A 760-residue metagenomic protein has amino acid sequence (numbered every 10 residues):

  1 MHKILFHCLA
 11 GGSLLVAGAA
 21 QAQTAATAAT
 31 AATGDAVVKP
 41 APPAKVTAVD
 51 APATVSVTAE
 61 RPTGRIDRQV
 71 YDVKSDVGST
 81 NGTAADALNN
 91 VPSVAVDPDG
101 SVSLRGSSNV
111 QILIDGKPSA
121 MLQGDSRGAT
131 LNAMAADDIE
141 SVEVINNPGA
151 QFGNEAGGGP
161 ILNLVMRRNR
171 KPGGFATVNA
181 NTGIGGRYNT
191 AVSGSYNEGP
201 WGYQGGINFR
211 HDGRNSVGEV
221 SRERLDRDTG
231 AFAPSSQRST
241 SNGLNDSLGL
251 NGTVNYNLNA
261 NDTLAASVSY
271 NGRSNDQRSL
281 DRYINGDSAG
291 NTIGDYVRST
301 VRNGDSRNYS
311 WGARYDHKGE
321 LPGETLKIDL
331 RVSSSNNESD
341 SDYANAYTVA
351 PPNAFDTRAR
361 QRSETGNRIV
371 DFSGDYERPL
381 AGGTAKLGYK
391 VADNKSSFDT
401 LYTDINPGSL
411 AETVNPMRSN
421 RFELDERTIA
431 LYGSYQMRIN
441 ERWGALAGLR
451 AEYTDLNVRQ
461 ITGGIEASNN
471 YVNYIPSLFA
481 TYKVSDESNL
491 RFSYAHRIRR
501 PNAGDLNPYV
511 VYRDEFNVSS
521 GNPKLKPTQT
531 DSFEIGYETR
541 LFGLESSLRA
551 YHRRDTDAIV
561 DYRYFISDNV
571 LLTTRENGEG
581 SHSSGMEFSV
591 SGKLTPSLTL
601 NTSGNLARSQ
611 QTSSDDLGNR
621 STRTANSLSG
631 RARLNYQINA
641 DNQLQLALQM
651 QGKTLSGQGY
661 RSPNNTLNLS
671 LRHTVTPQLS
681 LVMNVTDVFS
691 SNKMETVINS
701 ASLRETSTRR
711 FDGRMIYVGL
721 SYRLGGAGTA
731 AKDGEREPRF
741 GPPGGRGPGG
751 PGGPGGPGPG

Functional and structural regions predicted by a protein language model:
T24-G78, D97-D99, R105-N109, N146-N147: Short, acidic, small-residue-rich periplasmic hinge/interaction motif at the N-terminus of Gram-negative outer-membrane
A36, A84-A87, L113, A129-N132 (+2 more regions): N-terminal periplasmic accessory domains that precede and gate Gram-negative outer-membrane beta-barrel machines
A85-L122: Extracytoplasmic beta-strand/coil segments of soluble accessory domains associated with Gram-negative outer-membrane
P118-N146: Short acidic/polar hinge/loop motifs at secondary-structure boundaries that mediate gating or recognition
G185-V217, G230-S279, N303-K318, L478 (+1 more regions): Transmembrane beta-barrel wall of Gram-negative outer-membrane proteins
R238, R360, I369-S373, T413-N420 (+8 more regions): Outer membrane beta-barrel strand-and-loop segments of large Gram-negative receptors, especially TonB-dependent
N255-N271, T300-R459, K483, L548 (+1 more regions): Face-selective signature of the C-terminal outer-membrane beta-barrel domain
D455, D486-S532, H552-T573, T654 (+1 more regions): Surface-exposed extracellular loop regions of Gram-negative outer-membrane beta-barrel proteins, predominantly
